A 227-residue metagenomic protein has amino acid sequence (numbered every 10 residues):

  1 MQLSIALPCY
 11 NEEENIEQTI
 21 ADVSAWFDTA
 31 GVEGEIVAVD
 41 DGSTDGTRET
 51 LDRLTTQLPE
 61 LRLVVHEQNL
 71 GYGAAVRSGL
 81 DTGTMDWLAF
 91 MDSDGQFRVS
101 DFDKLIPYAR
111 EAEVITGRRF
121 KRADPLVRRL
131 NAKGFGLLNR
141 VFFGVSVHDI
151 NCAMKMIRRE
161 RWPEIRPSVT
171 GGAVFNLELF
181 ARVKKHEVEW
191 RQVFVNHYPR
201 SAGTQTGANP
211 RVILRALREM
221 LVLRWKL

Functional and structural regions predicted by a protein language model:
Q2-S4, E35, E178: Cell-envelope/extracellular polymer assembly enzymes that use nucleotide-activated donors
E12-F27: Short, well-formed alpha-helical segments that are part of the catalytic scaffolds of diverse glycosyltransferases
E14-Q18, D45-L54: Acidic helix N-cap motif at the loop->helix transition within catalytic regions of sugar-transfer enzymes
G34-V37, R48-T82: Conserved donor nucleotide-binding strand/loop of the catalytic core
D40-E49, G95: A conserved acidic beta->alpha catalytic loop
H66-T82, W87-F90, Q96-A173, P199-P210 (+2 more regions): Acceptor/aglycone-binding surface of glycosyltransferases and processive sugar-polymer synthases
F97, F175-R182: Short active-site alpha-helical segment characteristic of glycosyltransferases and processive polysaccharide synthases
S168-G171, F180-Y198: Catalytic donor-sugar/metal-binding loop of nucleotide-sugar-dependent glycosyltransferases
